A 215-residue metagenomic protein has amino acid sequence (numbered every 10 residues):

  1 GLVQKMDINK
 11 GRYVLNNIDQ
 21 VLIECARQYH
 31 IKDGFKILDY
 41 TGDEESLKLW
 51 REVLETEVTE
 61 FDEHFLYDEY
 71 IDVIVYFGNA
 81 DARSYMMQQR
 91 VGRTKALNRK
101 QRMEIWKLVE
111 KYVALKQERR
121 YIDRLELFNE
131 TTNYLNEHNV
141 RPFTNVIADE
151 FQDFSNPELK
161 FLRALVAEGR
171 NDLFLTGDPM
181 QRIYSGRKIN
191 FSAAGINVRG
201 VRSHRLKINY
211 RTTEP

Functional and structural regions predicted by a protein language model:
L2-G34, K107, K111-R120, E137-P215: Conserved helicase motor core of SF1/SF2 NTP-dependent helicases
D33-Y121: Coupling/switch/interface segments within P-loop NTPase motor domains and analogous charged loops in nucleic-acid
R119-N129: Short glycine-rich substrate-engagement loop in P-loop NTPases that contacts/grips substrate
F128-N136: Short, conserved alpha-helix that lines the donor NDP-sugar binding/gating region of sugar-transfer enzymes
